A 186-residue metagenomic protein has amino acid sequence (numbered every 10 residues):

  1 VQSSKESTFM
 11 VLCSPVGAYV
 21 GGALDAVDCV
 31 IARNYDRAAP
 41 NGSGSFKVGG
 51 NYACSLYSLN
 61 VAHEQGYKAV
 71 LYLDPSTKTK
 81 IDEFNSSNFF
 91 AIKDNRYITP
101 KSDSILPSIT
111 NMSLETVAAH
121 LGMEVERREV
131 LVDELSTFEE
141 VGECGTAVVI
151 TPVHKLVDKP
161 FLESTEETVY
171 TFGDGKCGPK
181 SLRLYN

Functional and structural regions predicted by a protein language model:
V1-G66, K176, K180-L184: Extended Lys/Arg-rich, glycine-bearing segments that form polyanion-binding/interaction patches within enzyme domains
G21, L73-N186: Conserved catalytic-core subdomain
